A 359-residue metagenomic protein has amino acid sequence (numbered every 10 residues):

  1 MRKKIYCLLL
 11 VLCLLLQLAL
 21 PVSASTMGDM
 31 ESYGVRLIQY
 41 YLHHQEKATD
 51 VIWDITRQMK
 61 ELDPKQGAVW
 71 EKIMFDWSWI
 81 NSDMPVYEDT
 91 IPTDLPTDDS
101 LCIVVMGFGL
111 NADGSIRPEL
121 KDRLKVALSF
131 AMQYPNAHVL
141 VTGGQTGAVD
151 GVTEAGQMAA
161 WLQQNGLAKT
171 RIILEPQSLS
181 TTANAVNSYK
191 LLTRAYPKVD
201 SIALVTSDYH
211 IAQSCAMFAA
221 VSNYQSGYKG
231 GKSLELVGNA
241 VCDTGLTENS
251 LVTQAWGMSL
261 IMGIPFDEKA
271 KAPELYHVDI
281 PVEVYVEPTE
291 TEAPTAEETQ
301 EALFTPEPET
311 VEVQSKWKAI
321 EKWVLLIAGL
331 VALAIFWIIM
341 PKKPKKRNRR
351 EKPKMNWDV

Functional and structural regions predicted by a protein language model:
M1-I5: Positively charged n-region of N-terminal signal peptides that target proteins for export
L9-Q17: Bacterial N-terminal signal peptides
L18-T26, S315: Sec-dependent signal peptide cleavage junction
S25-M262, E292-E298: A structural signal for short, hydrophobic/glycine-enriched beta-strand patches
N249-E290: Glycine-rich flexible loop motifs, especially short His-Gly-Gly/GGXG/HXGH segments used as catalytic or interaction
T289-K318: C-terminal low-complexity, Ser/Thr- and acidic/Pro-rich disordered "stalk" regions positioned immediately N-terminal
A319-M340: Selective detector of the "anchor" transmembrane alpha-helix that sits immediately C-terminal
K345-V359: Cytoplasmic C-terminal tails of single-pass
